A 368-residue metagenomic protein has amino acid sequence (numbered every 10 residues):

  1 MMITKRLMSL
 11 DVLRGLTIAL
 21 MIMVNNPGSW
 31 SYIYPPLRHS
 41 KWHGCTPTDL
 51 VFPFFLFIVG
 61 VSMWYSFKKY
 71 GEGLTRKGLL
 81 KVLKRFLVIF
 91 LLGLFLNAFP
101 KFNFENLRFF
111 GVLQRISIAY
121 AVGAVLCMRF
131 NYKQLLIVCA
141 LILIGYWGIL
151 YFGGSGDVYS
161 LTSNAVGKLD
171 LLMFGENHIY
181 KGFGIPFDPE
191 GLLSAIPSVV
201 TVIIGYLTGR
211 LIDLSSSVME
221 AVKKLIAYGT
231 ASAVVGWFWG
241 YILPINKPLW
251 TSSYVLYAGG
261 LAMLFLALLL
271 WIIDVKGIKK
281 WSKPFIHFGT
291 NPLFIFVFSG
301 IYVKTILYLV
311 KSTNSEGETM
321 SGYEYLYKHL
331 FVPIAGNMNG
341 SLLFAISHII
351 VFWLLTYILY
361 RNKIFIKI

Functional and structural regions predicted by a protein language model:
M1-I368: Alpha-helical transmembrane segments and their immediate juxtamembrane cytosolic regions
